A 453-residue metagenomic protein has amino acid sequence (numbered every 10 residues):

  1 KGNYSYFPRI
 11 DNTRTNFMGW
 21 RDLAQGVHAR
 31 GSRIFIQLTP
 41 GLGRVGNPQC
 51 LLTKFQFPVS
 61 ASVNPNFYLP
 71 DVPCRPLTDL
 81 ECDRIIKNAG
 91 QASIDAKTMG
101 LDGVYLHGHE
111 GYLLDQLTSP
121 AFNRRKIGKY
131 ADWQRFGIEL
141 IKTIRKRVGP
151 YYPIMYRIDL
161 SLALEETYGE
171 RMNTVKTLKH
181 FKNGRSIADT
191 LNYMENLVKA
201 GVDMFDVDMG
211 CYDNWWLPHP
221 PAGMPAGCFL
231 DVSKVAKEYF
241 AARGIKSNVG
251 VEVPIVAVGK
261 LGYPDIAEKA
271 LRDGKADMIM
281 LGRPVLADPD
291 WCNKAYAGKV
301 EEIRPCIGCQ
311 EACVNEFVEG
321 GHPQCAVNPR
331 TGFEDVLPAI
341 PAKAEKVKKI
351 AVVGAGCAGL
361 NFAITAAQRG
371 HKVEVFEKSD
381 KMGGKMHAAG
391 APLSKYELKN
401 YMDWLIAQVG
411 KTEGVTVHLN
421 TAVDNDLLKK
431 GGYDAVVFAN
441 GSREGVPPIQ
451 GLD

Functional and structural regions predicted by a protein language model:
K1-V353, C357-V373, K381, R443-G445: Flavin-dependent oxidoreductase catalytic cores
P120, W291, P392-L393, Q450: N-terminal low-complexity, intrinsically disordered patches enriched in charged
V148, F240, E413, I449-L452: A broad structural signal for alpha-helix termini and local helix breaks/kinks
A267-I279, V285-L286, D290-C292, Y396 (+4 more regions): C-terminal structured "cap/appendage" subdomains that terminate the fold
F317, T416-D453: FAD-binding core/adjacent interface of flavoenzyme oxidoreductases
V352-L419, G445-I449: Beta1-alpha1 glycine-rich phosphate/pyrophosphate-binding loop at the start of Rossmann-like nucleotide-binding domains
